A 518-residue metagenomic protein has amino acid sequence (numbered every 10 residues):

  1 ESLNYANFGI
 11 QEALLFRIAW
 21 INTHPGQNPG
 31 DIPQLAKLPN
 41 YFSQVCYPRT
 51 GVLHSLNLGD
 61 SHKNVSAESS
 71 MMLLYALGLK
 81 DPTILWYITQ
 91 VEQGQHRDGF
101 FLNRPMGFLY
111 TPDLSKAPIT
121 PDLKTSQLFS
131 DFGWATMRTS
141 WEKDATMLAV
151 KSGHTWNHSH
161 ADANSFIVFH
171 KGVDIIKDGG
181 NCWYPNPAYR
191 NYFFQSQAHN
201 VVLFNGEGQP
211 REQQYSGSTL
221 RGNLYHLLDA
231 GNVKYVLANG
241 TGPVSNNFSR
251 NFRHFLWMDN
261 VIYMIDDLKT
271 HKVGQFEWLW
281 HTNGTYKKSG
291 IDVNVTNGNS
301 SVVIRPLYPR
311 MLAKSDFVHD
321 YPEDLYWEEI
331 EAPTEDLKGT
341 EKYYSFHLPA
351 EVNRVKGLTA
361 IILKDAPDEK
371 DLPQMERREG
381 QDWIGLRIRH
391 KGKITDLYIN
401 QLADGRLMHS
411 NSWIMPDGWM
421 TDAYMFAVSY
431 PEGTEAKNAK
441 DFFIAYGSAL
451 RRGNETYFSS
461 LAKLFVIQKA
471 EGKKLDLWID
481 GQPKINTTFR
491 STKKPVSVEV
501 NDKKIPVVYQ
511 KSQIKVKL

Functional and structural regions predicted by a protein language model:
E1: Acidic/His metal-coordination segments adjacent to aromatic residues that form catalytic metal sites in metalloenzymes
N4-I175, E351-V352, K356, P373-K484 (+3 more regions): Carbohydrate-active enzyme catalytic cores, enriched for enzymes that act on polyanionic acidic polysaccharides
I88-Q90, C182-L518: CBM-like, beta-strand-rich accessory domains located in the C-terminal region of large, secreted polysaccharide-active
I176-N181: Catalytic Cys-His active-site segments of thiol-dependent hydrolases/isopeptidases
